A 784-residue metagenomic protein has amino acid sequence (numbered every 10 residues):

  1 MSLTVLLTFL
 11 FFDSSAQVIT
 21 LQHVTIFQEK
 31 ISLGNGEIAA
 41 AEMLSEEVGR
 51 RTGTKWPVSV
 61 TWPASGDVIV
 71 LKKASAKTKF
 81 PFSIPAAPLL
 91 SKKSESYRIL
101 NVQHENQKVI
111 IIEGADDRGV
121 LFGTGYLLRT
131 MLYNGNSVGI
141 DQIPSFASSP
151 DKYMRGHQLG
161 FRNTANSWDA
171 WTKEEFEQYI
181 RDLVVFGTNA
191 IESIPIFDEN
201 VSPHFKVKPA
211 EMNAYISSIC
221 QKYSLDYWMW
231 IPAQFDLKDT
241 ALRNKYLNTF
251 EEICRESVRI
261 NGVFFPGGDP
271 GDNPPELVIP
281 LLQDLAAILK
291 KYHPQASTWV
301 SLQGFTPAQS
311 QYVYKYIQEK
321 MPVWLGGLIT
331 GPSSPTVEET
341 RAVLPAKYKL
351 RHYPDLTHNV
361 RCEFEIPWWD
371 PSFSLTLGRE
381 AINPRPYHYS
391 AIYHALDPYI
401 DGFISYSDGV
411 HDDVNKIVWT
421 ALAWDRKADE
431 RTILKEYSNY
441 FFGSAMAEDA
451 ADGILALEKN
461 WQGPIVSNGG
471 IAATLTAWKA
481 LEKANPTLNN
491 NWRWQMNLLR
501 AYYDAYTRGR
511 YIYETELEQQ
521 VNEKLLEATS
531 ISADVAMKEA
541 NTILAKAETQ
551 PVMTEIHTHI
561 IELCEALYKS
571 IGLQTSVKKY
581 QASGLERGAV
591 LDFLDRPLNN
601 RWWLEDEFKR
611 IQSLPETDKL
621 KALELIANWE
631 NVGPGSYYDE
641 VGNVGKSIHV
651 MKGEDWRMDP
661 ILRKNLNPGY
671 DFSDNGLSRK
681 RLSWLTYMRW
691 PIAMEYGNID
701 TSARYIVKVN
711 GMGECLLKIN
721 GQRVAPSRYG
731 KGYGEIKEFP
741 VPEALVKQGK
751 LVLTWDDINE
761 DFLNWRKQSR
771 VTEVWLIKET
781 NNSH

Functional and structural regions predicted by a protein language model:
M1-T8, F12-Q103, I140-D141: Acidic, contiguous N-terminal accessory segments
Q28-G34, L71-A76, E113-A115, F161 (+6 more regions): Structural motif
G34-G36, T78-P81, V120-L121, T164-W168 (+1 more regions): Short, solvent-exposed loop/turn elements at domain surfaces
A40-M43, E47-G49, A87-R243, R255-R259 (+2 more regions): Feature activates predominantly on carbohydrate-active enzymes
W56, N134-G135, N189, P203-S217 (+11 more regions): Catalytic-core regions of glycoside hydrolase
S407-N415, K427-G633: C-terminal non-catalytic alpha-helical accessory regions
T617-S702, D761-H784: Glycan-recognition and processing domains
S683-S702, N710-E779: Beta-strand-rich ligand-recognition modules
